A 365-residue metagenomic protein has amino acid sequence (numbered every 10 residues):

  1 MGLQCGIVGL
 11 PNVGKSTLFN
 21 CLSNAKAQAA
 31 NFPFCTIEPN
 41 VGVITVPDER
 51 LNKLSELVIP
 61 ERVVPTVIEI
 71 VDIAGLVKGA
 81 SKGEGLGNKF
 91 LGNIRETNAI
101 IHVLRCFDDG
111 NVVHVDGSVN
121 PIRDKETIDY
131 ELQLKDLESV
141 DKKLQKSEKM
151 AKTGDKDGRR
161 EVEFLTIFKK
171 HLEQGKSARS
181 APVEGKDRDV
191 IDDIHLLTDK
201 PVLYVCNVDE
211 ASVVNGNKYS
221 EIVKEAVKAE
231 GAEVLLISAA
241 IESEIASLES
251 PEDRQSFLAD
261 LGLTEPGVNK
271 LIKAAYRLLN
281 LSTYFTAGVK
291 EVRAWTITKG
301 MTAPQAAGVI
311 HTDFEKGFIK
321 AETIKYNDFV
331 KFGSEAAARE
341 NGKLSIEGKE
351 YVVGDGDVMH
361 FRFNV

Functional and structural regions predicted by a protein language model:
M1-V113, D141-K142, S147: Conserved G1/Walker A P-loop phosphate-binding module
G2-V8, V13, F19, K146-V352 (+2 more regions): C-terminal-of-GTPase-core extension/linker across diverse P-loop GTPases
A30-N31, V112-D116, G216-K218, L248: Short amphipathic alpha-helical segments
F34, D48-L51, V64-I70, E84-N98 (+8 more regions): Amphipathic alpha-helical transducer elements in NTP-driven molecular machines
G42-P47, A74-E84, R95-K156, H171-E184 (+1 more regions): Conserved Switch II/interswitch segment of TRAFAC-class P-loop GTPases
V58, I128-L132, A239: A ubiquitous short alpha-helical element
E96, G354-D355: Short, flexible surface segments
